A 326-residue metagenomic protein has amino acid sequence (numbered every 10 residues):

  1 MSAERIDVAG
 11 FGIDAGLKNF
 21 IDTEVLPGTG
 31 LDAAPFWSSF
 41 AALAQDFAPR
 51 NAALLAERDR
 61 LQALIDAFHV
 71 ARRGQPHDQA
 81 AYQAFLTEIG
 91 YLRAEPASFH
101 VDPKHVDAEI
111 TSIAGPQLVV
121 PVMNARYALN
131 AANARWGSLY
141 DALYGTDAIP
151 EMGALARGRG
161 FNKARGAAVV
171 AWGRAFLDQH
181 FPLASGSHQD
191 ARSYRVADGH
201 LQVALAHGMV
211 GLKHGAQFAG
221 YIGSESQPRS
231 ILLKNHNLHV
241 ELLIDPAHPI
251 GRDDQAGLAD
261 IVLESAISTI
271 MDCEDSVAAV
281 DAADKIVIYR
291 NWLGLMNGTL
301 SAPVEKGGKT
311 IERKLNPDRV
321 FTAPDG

Functional and structural regions predicted by a protein language model:
S2-I6, A81-A84, E88-G326: Catalytic alpha/beta active-site cores
S2-P76, Q83-R93: N-terminal-proximal low-complexity accessory segments that begin disordered and transition into the first
